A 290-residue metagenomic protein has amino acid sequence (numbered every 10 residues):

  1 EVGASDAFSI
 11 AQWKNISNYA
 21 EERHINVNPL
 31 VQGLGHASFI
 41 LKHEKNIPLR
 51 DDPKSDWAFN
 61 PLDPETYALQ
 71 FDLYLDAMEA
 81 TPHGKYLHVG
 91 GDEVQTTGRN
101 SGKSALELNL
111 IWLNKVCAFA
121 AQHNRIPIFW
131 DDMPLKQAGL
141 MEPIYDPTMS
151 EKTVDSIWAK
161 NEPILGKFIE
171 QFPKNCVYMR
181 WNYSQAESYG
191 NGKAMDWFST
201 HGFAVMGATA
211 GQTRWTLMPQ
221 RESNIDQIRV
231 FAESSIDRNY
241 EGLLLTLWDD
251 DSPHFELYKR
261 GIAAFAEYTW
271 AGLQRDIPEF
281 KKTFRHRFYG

Functional and structural regions predicted by a protein language model:
E1, Y19-K45, L247-D249: Glycine-rich, aromatic-flanked loop segments that form ligand/cofactor-binding clefts across common enzyme folds
E1-A7, K42-A58, Q95-K103: Surface-exposed, active-site-proximal loop segments in enzymatic domains
E1-Q12, T209, R214: Aromatic-lined carbohydrate-binding/catalytic grooves of carbohydrate-active enzymes
V2, L34-S38, W57, Q95-T97 (+2 more regions): Short, small-residue-enriched loops and turns at beta-alpha junctions that line or gate enzyme active sites
N15-N18, H24, Y67-L75, E79 (+2 more regions): Substrate-binding groove of N-acetylhexosamine-processing glycoside hydrolases
Q32-E44, K85-Q95, N100, D131-D132: Active-site-proximal, well-structured secondary-structure segments within enzyme catalytic domains
G33-M78, M206-G207, D226-V230: Active-site-adjacent "subsite" loops/lids of carbohydrate-active enzymes
K45, L49, D92-V94, F203 (+1 more regions): Short connector loops/turns at beta-strand edges and beta->alpha or beta->beta junctions
